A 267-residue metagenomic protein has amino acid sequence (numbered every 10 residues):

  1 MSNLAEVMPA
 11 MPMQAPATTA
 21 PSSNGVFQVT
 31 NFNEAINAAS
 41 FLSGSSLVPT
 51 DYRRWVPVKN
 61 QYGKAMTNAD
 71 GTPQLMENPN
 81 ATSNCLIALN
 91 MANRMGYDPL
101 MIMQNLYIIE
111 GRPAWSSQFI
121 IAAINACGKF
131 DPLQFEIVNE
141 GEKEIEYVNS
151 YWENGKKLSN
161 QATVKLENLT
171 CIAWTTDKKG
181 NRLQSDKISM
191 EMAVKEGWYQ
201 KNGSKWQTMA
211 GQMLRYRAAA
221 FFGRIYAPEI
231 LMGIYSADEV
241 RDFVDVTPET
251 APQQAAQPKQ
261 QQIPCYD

Functional and structural regions predicted by a protein language model:
S2-D267: Glycine-rich anion-binding surface patch
